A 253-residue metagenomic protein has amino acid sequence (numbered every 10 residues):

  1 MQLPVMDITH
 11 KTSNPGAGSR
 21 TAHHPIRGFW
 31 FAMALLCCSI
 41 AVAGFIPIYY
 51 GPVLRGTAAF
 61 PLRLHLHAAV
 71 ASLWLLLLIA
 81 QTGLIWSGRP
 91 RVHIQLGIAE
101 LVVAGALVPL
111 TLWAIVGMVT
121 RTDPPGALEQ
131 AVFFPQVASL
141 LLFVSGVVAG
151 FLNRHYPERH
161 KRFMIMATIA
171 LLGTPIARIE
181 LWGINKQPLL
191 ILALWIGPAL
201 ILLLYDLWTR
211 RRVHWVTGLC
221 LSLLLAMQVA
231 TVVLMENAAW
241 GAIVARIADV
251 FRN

Functional and structural regions predicted by a protein language model:
Q2-N253: Alpha-helical membrane insertion/targeting regions
